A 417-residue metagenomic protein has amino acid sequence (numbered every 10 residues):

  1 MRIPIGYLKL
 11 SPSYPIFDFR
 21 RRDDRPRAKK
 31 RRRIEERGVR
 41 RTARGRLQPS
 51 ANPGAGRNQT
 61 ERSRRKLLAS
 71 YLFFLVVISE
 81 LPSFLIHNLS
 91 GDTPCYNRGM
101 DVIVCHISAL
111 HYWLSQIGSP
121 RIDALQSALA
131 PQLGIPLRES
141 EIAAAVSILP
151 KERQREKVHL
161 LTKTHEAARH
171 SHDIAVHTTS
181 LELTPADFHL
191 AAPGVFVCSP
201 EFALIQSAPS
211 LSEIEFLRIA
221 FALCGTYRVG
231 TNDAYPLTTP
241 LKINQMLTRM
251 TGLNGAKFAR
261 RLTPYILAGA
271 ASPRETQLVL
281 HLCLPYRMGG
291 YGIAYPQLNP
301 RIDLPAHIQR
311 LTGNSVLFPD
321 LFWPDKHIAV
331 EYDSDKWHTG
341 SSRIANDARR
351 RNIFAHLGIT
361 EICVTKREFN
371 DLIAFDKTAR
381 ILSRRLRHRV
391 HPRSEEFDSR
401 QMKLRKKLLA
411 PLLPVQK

Functional and structural regions predicted by a protein language model:
R2-R20, G45, A51-N254, E395-F397 (+1 more regions): Short gly/ser-rich loop at a beta-strand->alpha-helix junction or flexible surface loop bordering the NTP-binding
L237-K417: Surface segments flanking catalytic/ligand-binding clefts of nucleic-acid enzymes
